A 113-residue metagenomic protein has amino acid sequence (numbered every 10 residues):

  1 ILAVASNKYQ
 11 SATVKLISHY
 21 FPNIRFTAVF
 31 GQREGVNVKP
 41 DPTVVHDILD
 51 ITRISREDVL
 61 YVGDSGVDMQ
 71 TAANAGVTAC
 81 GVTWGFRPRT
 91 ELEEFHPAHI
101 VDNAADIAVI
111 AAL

Functional and structural regions predicted by a protein language model:
S6-K8: Conserved phosphate-coupling serine/threonine residues in phosphotransfer and NTP-handling enzymes
Q10, V14-L113: Asp-based, Mg2+/Mn2+-dependent phosphohydrolase catalytic module
